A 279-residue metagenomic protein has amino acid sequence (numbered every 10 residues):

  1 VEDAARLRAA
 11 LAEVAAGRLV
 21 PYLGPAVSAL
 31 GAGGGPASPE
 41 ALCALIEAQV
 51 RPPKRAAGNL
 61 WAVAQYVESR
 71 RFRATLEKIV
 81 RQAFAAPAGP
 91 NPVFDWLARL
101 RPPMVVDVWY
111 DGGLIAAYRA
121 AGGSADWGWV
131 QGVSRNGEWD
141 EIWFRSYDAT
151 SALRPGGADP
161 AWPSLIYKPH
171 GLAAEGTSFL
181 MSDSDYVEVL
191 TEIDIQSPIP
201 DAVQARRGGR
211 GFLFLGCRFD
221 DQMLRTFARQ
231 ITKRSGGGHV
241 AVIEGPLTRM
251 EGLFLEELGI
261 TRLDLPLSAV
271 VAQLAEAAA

Functional and structural regions predicted by a protein language model:
V1-A279: SIR2/sirtuin NAD+-dependent deacylase catalytic core
